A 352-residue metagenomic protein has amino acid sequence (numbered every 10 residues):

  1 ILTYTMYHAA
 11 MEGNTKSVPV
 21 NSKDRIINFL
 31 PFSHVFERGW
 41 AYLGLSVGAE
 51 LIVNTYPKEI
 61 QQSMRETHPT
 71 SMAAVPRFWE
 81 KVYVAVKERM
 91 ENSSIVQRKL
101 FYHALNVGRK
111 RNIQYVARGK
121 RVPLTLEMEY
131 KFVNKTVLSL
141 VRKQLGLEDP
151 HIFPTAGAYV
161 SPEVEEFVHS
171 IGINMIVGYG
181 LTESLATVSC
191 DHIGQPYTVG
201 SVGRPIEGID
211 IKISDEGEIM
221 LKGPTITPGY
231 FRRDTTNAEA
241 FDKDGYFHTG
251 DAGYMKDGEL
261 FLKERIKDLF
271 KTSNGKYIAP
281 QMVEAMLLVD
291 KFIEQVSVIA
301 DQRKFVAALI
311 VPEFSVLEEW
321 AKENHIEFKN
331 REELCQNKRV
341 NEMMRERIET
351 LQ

Functional and structural regions predicted by a protein language model:
Y4-H8, N14, V82-V86, F153 (+2 more regions): Adenylate-forming
M6-R25, F32-S139, D149: Conserved AMP-binding/adenylation subdomain of ANL enzymes
V35-A49, V164-E166, S170-I171, T187-D191: Hydrophobic alpha-helical segments in the ANL/AMP-binding
R77, A156-V164, V177-H192, I206-G208 (+2 more regions): Conserved A3 ("GATE") glycine/threonine-rich loop of ANL adenylate-forming enzymes
Y159-V160, H169-N174, L181-G200, R233-T236 (+1 more regions): Active-site loops of AMP-binding adenylate-forming
P205-T272, V289: Conserved ATP-binding/catalytic segment of the ANL
I226, E259-L288, L317-K338: Adenylate-forming
A252, D290-S315: C-terminal boundary motif of the adenylate-forming
